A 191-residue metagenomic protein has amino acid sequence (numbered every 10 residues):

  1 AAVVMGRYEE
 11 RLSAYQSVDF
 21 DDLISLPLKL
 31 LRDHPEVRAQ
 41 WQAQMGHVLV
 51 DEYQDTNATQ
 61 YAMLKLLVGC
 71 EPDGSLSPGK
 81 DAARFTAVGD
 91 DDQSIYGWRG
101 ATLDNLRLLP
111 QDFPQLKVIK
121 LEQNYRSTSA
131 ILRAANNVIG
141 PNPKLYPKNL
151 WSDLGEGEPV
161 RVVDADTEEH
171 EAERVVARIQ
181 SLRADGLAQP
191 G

Functional and structural regions predicted by a protein language model:
A1-L108, K120-S127: Conserved helicase NTPase motor core
G69-C70, A101, D112, N137 (+1 more regions): A short linear boundary/processing microfeature
P114-K117, E122-G191: Helicase P-loop NTPase motor core
